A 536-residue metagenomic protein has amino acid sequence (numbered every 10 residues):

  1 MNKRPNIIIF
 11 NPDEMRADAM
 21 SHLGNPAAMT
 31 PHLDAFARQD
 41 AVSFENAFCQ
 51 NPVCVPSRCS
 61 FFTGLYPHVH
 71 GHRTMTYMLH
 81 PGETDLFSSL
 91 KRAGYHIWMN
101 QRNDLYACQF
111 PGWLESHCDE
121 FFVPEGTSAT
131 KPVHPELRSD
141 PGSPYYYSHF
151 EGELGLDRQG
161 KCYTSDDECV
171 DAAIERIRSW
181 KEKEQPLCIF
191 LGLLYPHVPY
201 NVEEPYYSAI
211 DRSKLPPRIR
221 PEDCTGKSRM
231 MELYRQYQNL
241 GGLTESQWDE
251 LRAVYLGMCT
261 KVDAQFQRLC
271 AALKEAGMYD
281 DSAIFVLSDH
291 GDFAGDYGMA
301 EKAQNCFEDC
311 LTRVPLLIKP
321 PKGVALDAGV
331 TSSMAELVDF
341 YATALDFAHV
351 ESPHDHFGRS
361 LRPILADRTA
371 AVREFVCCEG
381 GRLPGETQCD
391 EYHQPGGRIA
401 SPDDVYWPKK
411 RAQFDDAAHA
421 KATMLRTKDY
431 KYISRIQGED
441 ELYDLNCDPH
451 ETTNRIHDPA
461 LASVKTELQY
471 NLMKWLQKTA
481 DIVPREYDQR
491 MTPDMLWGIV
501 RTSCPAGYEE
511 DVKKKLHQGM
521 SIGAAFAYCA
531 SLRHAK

Functional and structural regions predicted by a protein language model:
M1-P5, R16, S43, L243-S246 (+3 more regions): Long, internal low-complexity/basic segments
M1-V42, H450-L461: Active-site-proximal N-terminal segment of extracellular/periplasmic enzymes that hydrolyze or transfer
N2-I7, F110-K131, T164-D223, K274-A283: Active-site regions of oxyanion-processing enzymes, predominantly non-cytosolic
M20-R58, G64-L65, G94-W98, L215-R220 (+2 more regions): Short, structured active-site-proximal loop/turn typified by the sulfatase FGly-forming signature C/S-X-P-X-R
A28, N201-V202, A272-E336: Histidine-centered active-site microenvironments of extracellular/periplasmic hydrolases and transferases
T30-P31, F61, C162-V170, I174 (+6 more regions): Polar, surface-exposed loop/tail segments that function as active-site lids or cofactor/substrate-recognition elements
S60-G160, G380: Catalytic-site neighborhoods of secreted/periplasmic enzymes that process anionic sulfate/phosphate groups
L105, E308-D309, E379-H457, T492-M495 (+1 more regions): C-terminal, low-complexity/hydrophilic appendages and adjacent surface loops of extracellular/periplasmic anionic
